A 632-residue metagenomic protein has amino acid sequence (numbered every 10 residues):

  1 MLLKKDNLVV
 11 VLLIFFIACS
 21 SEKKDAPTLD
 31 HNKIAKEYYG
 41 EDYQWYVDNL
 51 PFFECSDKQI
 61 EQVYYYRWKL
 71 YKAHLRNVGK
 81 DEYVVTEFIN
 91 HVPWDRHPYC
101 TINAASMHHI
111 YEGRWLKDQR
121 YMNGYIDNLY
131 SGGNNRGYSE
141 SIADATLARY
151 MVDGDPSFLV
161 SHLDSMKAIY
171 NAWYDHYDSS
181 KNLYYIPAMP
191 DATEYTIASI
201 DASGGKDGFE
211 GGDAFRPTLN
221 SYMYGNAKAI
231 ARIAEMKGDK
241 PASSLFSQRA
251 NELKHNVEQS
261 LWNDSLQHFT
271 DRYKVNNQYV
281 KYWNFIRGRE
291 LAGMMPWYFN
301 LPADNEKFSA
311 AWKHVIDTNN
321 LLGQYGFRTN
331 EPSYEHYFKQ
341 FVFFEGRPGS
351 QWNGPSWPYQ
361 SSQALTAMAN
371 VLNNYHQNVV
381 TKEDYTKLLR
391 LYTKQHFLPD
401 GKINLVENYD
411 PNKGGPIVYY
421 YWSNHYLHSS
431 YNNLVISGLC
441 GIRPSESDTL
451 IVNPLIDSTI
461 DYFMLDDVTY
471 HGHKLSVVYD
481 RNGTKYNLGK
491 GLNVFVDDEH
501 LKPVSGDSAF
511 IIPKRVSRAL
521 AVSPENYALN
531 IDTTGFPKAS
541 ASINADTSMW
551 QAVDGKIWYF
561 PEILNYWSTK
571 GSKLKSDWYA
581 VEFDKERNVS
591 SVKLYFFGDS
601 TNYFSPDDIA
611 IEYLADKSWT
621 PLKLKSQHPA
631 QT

Functional and structural regions predicted by a protein language model:
M1-A26: Bacterial Sec-dependent N-terminal signal peptides
C19-H97, P156-F158, K167-Y174, A234-M236 (+5 more regions): Acidic/polar, glycine-enriched structural segments that form the non-catalytic walls/loops of the carbohydrate-binding
L29-D30, I34-V47, P51-C55, E61-Y66 (+8 more regions): Catalytic cores of carbohydrate-active enzymes
A35-K167, T270, F285-A303, F308-A310 (+3 more regions): Substrate-binding groove/exosite segments of carbohydrate-active enzymes
V84-H97, A145, R149-G154, N182-A214 (+5 more regions): Carbohydrate-binding/catalytic loop surfaces
I142, K237-V275, E306-H473: Non-catalytic carbohydrate-binding regions of carbohydrate-active enzymes
I460-L492: Carbohydrate-binding surface patches
P513-E586, Y595-D608, L624-Q631: Disordered, acidic Ser/Thr/Pro-rich linker "stalks" and the adjacent N-terminal cap of the next globular domain
